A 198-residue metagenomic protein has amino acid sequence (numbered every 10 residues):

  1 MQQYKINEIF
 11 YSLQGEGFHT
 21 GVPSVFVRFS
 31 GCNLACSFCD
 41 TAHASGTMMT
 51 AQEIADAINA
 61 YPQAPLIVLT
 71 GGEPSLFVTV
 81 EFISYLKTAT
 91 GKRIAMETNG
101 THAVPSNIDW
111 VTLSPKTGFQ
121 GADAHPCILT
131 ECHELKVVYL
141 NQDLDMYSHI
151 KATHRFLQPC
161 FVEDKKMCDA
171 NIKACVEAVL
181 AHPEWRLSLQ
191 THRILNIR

Functional and structural regions predicted by a protein language model:
M1-F26, S30, A35-F38, A181 (+2 more regions): Flexible, acidic/Gly-rich N-terminal and inter-domain linker regions that tether and position cofactor-handling modules
Q2-Q3, Q14, Q52, Q63 (+4 more regions): Residue-identity detector for glutamine
Y4-Y11, S24-F26, A35-W110: Conserved Radical SAM active-site core
S75-R198: Conserved AdoMet/S-adenosylmethionine-binding subsite of the radical SAM
